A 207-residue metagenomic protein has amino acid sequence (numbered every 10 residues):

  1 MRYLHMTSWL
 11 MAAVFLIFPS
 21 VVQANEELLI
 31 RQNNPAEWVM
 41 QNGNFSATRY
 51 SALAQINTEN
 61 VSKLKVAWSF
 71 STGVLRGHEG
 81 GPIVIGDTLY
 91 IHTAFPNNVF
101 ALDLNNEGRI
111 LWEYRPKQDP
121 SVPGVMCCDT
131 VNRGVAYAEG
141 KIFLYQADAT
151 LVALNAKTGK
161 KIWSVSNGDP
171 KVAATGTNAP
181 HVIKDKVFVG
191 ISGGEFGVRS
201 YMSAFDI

Functional and structural regions predicted by a protein language model:
M1-M6: Positively charged n-region of N-terminal signal peptides that target proteins for export
S8-P19: Bacterial N-terminal signal peptides
N25-T72, R109-G124, K160-D169: Aromatic (tryptophan-biased) beta-strands that constitute blades/sheets of beta-rich domains
P35-N42, G77-N98, G124-T150, T175-R199: Repeat-blade elements of multi-bladed beta-propeller folds
D103-E107, N155-T158, I207: Short loop/turn segments that connect beta-strands within beta-propeller blades
T150-L154, T158-I162: Mature extracytoplasmic enzyme cores
S200-I207: Beta-propeller blade signature
